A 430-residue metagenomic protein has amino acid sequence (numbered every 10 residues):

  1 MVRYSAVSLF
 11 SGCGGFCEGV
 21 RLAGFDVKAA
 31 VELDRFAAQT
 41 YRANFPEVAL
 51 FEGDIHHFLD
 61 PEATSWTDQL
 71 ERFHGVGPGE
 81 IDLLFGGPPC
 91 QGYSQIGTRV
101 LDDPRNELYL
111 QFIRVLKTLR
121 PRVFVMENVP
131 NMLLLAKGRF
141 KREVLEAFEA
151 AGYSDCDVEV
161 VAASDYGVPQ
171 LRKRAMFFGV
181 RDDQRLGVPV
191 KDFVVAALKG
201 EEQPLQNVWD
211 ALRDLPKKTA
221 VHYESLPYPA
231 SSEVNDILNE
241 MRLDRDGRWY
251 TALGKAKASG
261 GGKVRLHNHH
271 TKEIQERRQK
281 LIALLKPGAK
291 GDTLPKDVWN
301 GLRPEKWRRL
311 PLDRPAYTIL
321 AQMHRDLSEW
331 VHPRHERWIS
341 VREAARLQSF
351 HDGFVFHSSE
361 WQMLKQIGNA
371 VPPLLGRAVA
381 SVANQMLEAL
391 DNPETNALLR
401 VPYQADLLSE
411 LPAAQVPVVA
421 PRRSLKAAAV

Functional and structural regions predicted by a protein language model:
V2-A6: Extreme N-terminal starter segment of soluble prokaryotic enzymes
L9-C13: Class I SAM-dependent methyltransferase "Motif I" SAM/SAH-binding loop
G19-D26, N44: A short, Lys/Arg-enriched amphipathic alpha-helix followed by its capping loop at the start of a domain
D34: Conserved SAM/SAH-binding beta-strand->alpha-helix loop
R42-G75: S-adenosyl-L-methionine
W66-E80, P88, Q95-D297: Class I S-adenosyl-L-methionine
D236-V430: C-terminal target-recognition/interaction regions appended to catalytic cores
